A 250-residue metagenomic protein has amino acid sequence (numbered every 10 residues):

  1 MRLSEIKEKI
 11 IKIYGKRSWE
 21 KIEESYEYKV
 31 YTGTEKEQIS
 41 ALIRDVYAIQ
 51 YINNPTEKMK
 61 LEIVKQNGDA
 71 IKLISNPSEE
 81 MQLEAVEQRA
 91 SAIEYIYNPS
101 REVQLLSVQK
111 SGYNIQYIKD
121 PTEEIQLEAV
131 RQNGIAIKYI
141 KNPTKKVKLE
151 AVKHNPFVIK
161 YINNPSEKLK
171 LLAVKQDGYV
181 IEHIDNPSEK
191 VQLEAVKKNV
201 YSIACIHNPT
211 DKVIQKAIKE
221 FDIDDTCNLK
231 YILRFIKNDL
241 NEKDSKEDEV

Functional and structural regions predicted by a protein language model:
R2-V250: Alpha-helical scaffold segments
